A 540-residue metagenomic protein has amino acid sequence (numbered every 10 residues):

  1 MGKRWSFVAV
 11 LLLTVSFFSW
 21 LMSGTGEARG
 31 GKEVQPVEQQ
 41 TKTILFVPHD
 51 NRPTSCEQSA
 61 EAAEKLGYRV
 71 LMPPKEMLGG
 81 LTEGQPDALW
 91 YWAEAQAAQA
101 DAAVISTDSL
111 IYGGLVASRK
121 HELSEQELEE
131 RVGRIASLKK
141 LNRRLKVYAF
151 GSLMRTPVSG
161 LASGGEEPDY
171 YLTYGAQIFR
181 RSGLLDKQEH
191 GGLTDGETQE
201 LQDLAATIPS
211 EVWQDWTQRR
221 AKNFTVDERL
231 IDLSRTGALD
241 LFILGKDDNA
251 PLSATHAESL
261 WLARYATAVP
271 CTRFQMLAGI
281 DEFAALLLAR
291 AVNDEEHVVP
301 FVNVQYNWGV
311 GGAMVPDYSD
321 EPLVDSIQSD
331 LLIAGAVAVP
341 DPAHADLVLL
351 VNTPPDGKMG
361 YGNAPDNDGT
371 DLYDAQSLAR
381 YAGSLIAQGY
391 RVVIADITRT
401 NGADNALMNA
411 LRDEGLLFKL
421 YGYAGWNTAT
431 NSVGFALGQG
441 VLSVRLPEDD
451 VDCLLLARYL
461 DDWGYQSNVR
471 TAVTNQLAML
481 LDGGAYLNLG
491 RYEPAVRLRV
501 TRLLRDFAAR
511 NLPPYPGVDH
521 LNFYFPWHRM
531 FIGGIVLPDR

Functional and structural regions predicted by a protein language model:
M1-A9: Bacterial N-terminal signal peptides that target proteins for export
A9-W20: Bacterial N-terminal signal peptides
V15-F17, T25-G26, N142: Generic low-complexity, intrinsically disordered sequence content enriched in small uncharged/hydrophobic residues
L21-E33: Signal peptide processing junction and immediate N-terminal pro/mature segment of secreted/exported proteins
G31-R540: An N-terminal assembly and electron-transfer interface module characteristic of large anaerobic redox and radical
